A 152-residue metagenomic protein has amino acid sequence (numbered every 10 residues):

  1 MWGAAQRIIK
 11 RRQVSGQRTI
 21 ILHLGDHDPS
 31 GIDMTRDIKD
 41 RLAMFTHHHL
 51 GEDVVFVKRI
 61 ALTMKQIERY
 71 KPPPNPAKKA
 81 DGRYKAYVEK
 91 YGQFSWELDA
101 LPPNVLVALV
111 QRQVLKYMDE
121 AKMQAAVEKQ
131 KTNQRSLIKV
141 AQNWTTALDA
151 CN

Functional and structural regions predicted by a protein language model:
M1-Q17: Acidic, glycine-rich catalytic loops of TOPRIM or P-loop NTPase phosphate-binding modules used across DNA replication
M1-Q6, G31-D40, Y70-P72: A short acidic (Asp/Glu
A5-K10, R69-R83: Short, surface-exposed amphipathic charged segments that create phosphate/polyanion-binding patches used for binding
S15-T19, G51-K58: Short glycine-/polar-rich loops that comprise or flank the Walker A/P-loop and associated switch/sensor motifs
R18-S30: Acidic beta-strand-to-loop metal/phosphate-binding motif
D28-S30, V57-P74: Short, conserved secondary-structure transition motifs
R41-H48: Cysteine protease catalytic core and zymogen-processing segment of caspase-like enzymes
G82-N152: C-terminal, charge/polar-rich interaction regions
